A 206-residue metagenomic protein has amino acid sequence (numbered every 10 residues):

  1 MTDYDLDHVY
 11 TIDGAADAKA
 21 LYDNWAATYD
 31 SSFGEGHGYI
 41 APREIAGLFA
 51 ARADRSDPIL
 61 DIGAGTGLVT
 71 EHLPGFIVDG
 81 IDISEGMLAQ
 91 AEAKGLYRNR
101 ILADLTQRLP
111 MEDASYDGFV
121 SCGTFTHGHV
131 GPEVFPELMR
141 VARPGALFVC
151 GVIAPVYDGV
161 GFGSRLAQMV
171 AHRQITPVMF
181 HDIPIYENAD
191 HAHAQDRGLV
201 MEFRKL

Functional and structural regions predicted by a protein language model:
M1-T28: N-terminal, positively charged/glycine-rich alpha-helical extensions of SAM-dependent methyltransferases
D30-A46: Conserved SAM-binding loop and adjacent beta-strand
P58-L109: Class I SAM-dependent methyltransferase SAM/SAH-binding core
L109-F119: A short acidic, Gly/Pro-enriched loop at the edge of an enzyme's catalytic core that lines a small-molecule cofactor
E133-P144: A short glycine-rich, Lys/Arg-flanked "PGG" loop and its adjoining helix->strand segment in the class I
G145-A154: Conserved beta-strand signature within the Rossmann-like core of class I S-adenosyl-L-methionine
V160-D182: Conserved Class I S-adenosyl-L-methionine
Q174-L206: Class I S-adenosyl-L-methionine
